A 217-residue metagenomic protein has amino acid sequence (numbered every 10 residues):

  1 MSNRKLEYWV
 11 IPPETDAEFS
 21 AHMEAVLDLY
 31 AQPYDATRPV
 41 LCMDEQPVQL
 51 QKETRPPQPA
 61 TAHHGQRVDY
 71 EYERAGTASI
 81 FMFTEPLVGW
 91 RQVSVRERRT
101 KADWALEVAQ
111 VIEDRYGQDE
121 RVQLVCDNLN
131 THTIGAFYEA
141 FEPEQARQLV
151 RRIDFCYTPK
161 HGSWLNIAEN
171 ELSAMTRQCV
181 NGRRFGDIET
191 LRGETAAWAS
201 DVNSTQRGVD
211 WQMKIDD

Functional and structural regions predicted by a protein language model:
M1-E14, P39, E45-V48: Conserved short alpha-helical interface segments
E14, T54, T190-D217: C-terminal domain-tail junction helix/linker
M23-Q110: Extended, low-complexity cationic-aromatic segments
L41-M43, Q123-C126, C156-T158, Q212-M213: Short beta-strand segments
C42-D44, F83, G89, V108 (+5 more regions): Mobile genetic element proteins and their domesticated derivatives, centered on retroelements and DNA transposons
R67-E73, A146-I167, R183-F185: RNase H-like polynucleotidyl transferase catalytic core
R91, K160, A168-D187, D201-T205: Active-site proximal helix-loop segment of RNase H-like, two-metal nucleases, encompassing DDE(D)
D119-T133: Acidic/histidine-rich, metal-coordinating catalytic segments
